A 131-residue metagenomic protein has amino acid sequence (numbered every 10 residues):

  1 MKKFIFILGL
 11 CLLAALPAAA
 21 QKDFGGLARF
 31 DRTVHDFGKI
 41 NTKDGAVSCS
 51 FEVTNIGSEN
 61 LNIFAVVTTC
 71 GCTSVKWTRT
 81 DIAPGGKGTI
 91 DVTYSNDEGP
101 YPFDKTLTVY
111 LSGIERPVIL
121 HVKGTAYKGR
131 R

Functional and structural regions predicted by a protein language model:
I5-A15: Bacterial N-terminal signal peptides
A20, C49-N55, V92, K105-Y110: Buried hydrophobic-core signal for structured, non-transmembrane domains
Q21-I56, G129-R131: Beta-sheet-dominated interaction scaffolds and their linkers
T42-K43, P84, G99: Surface-exposed loops/turns
I56-E59, E98, G113: Short, acidic/polar linear motifs in exposed loop/turn regions
S58-T89: Surface-exposed binding patches on compact interaction domains or structured appendages
I90-E98: Short, hydrophobic beta-strand segments
P100-K128: Terminal connector regions
